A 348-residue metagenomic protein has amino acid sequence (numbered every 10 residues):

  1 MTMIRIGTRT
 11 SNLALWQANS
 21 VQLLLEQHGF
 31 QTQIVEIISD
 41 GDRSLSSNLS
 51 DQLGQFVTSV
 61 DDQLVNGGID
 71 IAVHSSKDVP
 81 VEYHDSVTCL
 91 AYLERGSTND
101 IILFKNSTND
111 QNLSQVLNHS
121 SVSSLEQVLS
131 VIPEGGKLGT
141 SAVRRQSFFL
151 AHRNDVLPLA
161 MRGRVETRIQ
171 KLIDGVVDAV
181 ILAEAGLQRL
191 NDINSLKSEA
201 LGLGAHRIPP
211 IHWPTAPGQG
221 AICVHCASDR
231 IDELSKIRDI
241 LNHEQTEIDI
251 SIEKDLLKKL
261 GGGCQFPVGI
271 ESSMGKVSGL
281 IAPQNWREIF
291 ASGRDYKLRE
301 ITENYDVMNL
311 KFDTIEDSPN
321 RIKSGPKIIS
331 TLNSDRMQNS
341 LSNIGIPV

Functional and structural regions predicted by a protein language model:
T2-D51, Q146, A151-P347: Small-molecule-sensing regulatory modules
I38-D70: Phosphate/nucleotide-donor binding subsite
F56-V57, L125, V165: Amphipathic coiled-coil/heptad-repeat helices and related helical stalk/stem segments that mediate oligomerization
V57-K105: Short beta-strand-centered segments that line the small-molecule binding cleft or hinge of alpha/beta clamshell
D62, L129-S130, Q170: Alpha-helical segments flanking ligand/cofactor-binding loops in enzyme cores
D78, T108, G186: Flexible, active-site-proximal loop/turn residues at the rims of small-molecule/cofactor binding pockets and catalytic
D85-D155: A conserved helix-loop-strand patch within extracytoplasmic ligand-binding domains of the periplasmic binding
